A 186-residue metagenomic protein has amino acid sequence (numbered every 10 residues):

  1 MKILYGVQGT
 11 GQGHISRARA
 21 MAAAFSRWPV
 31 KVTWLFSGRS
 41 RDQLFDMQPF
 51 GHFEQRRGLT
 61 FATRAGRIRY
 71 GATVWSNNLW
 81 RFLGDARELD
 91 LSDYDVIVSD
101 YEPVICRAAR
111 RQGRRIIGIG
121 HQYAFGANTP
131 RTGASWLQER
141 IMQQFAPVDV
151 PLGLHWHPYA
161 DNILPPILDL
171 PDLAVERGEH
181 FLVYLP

Functional and structural regions predicted by a protein language model:
K2, D95-V96, H180: Structural motif
Y5-Q12, W28-R81: Conserved nucleotide-sugar phosphate-binding/catalytic loop shared by glycosyltransferases and other
H14-F25: Short amphipathic alpha-helix
V30, L44-G58, R114-I116, A160-P171 (+1 more regions): Active-site regions of enzymes building and remodeling cell-envelope glycoconjugates
F36-D42, D100-V104, P151-Y159: Short, polar loop motifs at secondary-structure junctions
R67-V96, Y101-V104: Conserved nucleotide-sugar donor-binding subdomain of glycosyltransferases
Y94-M142: Conserved nucleotide-sugar donor-interacting segment of glycosyltransferase catalytic cores, predominantly GT-B
A127-P186: A nucleotide-sugar donor-handling region in carbohydrate enzymes
